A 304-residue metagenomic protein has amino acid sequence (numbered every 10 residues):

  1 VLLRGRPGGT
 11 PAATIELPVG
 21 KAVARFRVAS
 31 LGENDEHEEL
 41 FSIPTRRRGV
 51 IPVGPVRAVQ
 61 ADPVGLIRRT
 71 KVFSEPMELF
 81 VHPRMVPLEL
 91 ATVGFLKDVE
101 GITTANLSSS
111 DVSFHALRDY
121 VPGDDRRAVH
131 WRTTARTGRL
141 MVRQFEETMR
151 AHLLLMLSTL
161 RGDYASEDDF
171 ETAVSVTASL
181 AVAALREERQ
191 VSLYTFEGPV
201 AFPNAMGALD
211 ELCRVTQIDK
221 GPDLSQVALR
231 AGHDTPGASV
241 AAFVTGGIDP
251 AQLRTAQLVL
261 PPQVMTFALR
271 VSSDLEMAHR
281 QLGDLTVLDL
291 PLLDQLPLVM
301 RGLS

Functional and structural regions predicted by a protein language model:
V1-G5: Short beta-strand elements of extracellular/lumenal beta-sandwich folds
R6-A22, T133: Short acidic, flexible loop segments centered on an aromatic residue
P7-P11, R47-P52, E187: Short loop/turn segments at connectors of secondary-structure elements within structured domains
P18-G20, H82-R84, F196: Short loop/turn motifs enriched for small/polar and acidic residues
V23, A29, E33-L154: Cytoplasm-facing regions of membrane-associated proteins and arrestin-like adaptors
A29, E33, E39, P87-L90 (+1 more regions): Exposed, interaction-prone extracellular/peripheral surfaces
